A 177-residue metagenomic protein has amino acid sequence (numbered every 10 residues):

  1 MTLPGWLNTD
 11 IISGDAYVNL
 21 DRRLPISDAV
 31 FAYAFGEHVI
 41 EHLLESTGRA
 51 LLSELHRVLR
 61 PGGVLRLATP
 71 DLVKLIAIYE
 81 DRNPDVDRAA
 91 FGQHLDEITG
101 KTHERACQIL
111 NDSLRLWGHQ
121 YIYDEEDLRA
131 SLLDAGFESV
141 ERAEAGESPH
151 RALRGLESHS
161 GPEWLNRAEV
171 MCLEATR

Functional and structural regions predicted by a protein language model:
M1-L75, L173-R177: Conserved SAM-binding loop
T47-A50, E54, R60, V64-T176: S-adenosyl-L-methionine-dependent methyltransferase catalytic module, highlighting the catalytic core
